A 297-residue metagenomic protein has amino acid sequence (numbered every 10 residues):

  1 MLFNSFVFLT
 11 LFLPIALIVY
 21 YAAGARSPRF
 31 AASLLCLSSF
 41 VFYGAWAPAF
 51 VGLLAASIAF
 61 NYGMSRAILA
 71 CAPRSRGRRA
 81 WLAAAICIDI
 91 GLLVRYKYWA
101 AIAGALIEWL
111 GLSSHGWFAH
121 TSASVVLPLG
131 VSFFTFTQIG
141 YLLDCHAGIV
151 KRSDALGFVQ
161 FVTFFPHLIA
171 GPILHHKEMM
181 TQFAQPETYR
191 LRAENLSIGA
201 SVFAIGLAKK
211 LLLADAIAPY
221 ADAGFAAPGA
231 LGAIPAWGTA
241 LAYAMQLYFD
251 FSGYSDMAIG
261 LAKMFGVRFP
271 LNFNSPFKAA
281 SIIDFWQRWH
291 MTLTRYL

Functional and structural regions predicted by a protein language model:
M1-L297: Membrane-embedded transmembrane alpha-helical bundles that form the catalytic cores of multi-pass lipid-modifying
